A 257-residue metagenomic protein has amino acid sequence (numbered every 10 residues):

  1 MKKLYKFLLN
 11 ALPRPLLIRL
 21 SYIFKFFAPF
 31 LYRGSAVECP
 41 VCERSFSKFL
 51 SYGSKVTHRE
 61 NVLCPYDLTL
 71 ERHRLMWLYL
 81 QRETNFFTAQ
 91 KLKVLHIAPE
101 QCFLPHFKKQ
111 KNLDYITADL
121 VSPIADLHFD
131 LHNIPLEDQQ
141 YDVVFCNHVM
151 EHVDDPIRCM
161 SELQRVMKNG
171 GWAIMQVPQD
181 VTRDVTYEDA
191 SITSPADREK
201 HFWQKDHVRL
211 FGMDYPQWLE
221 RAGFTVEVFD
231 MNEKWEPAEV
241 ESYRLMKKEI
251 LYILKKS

Functional and structural regions predicted by a protein language model:
K2-K6, F24-V37, D154-L163, K168 (+1 more regions): S-adenosyl-L-methionine-dependent methyltransferase catalytic module, highlighting the catalytic core
K2-P135, E233-I253, S257: Conserved N-terminal segment of class I S-adenosyl-L-methionine
K91, Y141-D142: Local beta-strand N-terminus motif with an aromatic residue
I97, V144-F145: Hydrophobic beta-strand segment of the Class I
F145-N147, R158: PRPP/pyrophosphate-binding module of the type I phosphoribosyltransferase fold
H148-H152: Short catalytic micro-motifs in class I SAM-dependent methyltransferases
